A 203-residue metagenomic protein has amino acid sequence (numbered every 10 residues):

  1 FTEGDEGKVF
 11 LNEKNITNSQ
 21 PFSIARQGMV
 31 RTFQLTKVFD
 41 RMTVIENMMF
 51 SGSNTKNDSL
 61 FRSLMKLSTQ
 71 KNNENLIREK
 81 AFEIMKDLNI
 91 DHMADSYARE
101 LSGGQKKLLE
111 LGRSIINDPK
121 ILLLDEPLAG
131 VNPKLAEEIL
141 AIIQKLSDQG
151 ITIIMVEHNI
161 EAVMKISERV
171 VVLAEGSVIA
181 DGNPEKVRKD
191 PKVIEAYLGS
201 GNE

Functional and structural regions predicted by a protein language model:
G7-K14, R26-Q27: Conserved ABC transporter NBD signature motif
D58-M93, A141-Q144: Conserved ABC ATPase "signature" region
Y97-L101: Conserved ABC ATPase signature
D118: Conserved catalytic motifs of ABC-family nucleotide-binding domains
L122-E126: Catalytic Walker B motif of ABC-type/P-loop ATPase nucleotide-binding domains
V163-K165: A short, surface-exposed alpha-helical micro-motif characterized by mixed small hydrophobic and charged/polar residues
